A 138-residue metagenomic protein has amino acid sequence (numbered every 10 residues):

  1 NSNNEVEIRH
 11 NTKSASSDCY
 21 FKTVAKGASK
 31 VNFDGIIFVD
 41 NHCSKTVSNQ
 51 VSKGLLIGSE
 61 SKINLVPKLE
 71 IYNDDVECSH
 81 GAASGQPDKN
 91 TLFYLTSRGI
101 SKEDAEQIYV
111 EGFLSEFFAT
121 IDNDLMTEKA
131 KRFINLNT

Functional and structural regions predicted by a protein language model:
N1-F93, S97-I100, L114-E116, I121-T138: Conserved beta-strand/loop scaffold segments within soluble protein domains that form the structured core and edges
